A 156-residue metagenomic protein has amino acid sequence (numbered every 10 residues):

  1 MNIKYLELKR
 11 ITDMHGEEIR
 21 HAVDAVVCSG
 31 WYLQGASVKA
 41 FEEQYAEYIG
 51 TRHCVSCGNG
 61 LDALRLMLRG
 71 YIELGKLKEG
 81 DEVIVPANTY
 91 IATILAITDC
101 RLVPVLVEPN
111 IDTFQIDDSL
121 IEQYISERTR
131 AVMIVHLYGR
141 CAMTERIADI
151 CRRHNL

Functional and structural regions predicted by a protein language model:
M1-W31, A36: N-terminal "arm"/small-domain region of PLP-dependent enzymes with the aminotransferase-like
I3, N155-L156: Hydrophobic "anchor" residues on beta-strands that sit immediately upstream of conserved functional sites
K9, V38-E43, Y48-C54, L61 (+5 more regions): PLP-dependent aminotransferase class I/II
T12, L64-M67, C141: Hydrophobic positions within alpha-helical membrane elements
R20, D24, C28, E42-A46 (+4 more regions): Solvent-exposed, non-membrane alpha-helical residues enriched in polar/charged side chains
W31, A36-E82, L95-C100, L106: Phosphate-binding glycine-rich loop
I72-N155: PLP-dependent aminotransferase-like
